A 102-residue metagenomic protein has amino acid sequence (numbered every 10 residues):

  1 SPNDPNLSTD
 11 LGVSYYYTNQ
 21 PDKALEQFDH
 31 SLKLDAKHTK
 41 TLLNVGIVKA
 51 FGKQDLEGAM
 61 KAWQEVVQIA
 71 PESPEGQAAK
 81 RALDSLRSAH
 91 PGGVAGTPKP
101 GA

Functional and structural regions predicted by a protein language model:
N3, K37, P71-E72: Short coil loop/turn residues that delineate tetratricopeptide repeat
N6, K23, K40, E75-A78: Start-of-helix register in tetratricopeptide repeats
D10, N44, A78-A82: Canonical tetratricopeptide repeat
S14-Y15, I47-K49: Hydrophobic face of amphipathic alpha-helices that form TPR/SEL1-like repeat modules and related alpha-solenoid
Y17, F51-G52, A82-A89: Register position in tetratricopeptide repeats
Y17-H30, Q54-E65, P91-V94: Structural signature of tandem alpha-helical TPR/SEL1-like repeats, specifically the intra-repeat loop/turn
D29-L34, V67-P71: Conserved structural position within tetratricopeptide repeats
H90-A102: Intrinsically disordered, low-complexity, charge-biased linker/tail regions
